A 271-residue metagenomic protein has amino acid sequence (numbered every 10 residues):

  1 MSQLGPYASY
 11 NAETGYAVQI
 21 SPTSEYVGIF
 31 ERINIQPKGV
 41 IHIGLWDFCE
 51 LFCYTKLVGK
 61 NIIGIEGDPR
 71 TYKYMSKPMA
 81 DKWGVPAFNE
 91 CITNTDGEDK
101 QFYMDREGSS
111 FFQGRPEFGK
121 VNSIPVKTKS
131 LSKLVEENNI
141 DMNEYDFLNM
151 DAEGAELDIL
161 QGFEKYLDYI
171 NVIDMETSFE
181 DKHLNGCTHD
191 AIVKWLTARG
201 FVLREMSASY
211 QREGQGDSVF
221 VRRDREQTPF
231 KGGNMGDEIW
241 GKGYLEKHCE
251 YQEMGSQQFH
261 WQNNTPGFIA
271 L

Functional and structural regions predicted by a protein language model:
M1-L271: Phosphate/nucleotide-binding beta-alpha loop and adjacent structural elements of enzyme active sites
